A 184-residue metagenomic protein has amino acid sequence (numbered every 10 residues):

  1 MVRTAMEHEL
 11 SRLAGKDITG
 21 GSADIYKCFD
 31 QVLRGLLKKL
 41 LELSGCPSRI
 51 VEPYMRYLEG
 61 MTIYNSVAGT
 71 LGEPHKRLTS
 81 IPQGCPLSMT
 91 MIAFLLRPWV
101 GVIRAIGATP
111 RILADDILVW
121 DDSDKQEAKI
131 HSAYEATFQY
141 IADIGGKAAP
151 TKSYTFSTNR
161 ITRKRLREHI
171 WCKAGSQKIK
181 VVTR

Functional and structural regions predicted by a protein language model:
M1-G20: Charged boundary/loop elements
V2, P82, S176-I179: Intrinsically disordered, low-complexity regions enriched in polar/acidic and amide residues
H8, K39-L43, H131, F138-Q139 (+2 more regions): Short, low-complexity, polar/charged sequence segments that are solvent-exposed and flexible
L10-L13, M55, P110, Y140 (+2 more regions): A general structural signal for short secondary-structure junctions and capping/turn motifs
K16-T19, A23-A114, L118-F138, G146 (+1 more regions): Conserved polymerase palm-domain catalytic core
P150-T183: Short, conserved micro-motifs composed of acidic
